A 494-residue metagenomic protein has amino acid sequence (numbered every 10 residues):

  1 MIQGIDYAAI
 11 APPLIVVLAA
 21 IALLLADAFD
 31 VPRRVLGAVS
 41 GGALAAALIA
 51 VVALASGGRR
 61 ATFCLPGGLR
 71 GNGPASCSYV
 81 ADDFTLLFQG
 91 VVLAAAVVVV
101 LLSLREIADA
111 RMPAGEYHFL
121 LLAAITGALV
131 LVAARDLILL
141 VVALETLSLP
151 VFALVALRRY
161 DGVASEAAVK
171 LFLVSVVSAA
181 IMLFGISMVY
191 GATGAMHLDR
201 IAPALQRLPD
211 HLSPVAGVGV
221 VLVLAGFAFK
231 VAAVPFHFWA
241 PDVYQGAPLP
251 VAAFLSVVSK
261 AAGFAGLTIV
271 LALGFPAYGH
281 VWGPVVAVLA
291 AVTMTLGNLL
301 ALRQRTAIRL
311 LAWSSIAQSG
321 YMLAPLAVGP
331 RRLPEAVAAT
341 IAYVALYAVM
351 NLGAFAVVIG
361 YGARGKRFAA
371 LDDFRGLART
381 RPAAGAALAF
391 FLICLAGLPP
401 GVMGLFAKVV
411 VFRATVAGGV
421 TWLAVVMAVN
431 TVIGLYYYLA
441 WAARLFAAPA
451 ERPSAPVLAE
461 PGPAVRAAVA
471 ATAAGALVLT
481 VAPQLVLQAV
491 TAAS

Functional and structural regions predicted by a protein language model:
M1-S494: Alpha-helical transmembrane segments of multi-pass membrane proteins predominantly involved in bioenergetics
